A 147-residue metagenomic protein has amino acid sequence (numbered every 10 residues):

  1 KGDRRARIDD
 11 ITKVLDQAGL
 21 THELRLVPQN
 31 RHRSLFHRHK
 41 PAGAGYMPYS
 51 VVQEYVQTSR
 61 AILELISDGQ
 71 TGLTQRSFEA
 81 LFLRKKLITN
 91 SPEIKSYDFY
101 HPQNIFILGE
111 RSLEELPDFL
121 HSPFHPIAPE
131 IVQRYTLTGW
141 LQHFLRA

Functional and structural regions predicted by a protein language model:
K1-Q70, T74, T89-I94, L137-A147: Nucleotide-sugar donor-binding catalytic core of glycosyltransferases
V14-L15, F36-H39, F82, K86 (+1 more regions): Pol beta-like nucleotidyltransferase catalytic core
Q57-S59, E79-R84: Conserved donor-binding/catalytic loop of nucleotide-activated donor transferases
T74-S77, F99: A short acidic (Asp/Glu
